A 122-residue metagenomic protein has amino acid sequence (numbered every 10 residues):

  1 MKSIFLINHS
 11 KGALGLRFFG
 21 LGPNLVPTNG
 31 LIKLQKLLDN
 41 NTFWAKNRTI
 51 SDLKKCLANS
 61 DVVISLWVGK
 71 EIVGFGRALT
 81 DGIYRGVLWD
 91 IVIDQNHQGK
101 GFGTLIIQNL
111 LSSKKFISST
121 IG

Functional and structural regions predicted by a protein language model:
M1-R48: Short amphipathic alpha-helix that is part of the acyltransferase structural core
K54, A58-G76: Conserved beta-hairpin
E71, T80-L88, Q98: A conserved beta-turn-beta hairpin within the catalytic core of GNAT-like acetyltransferases that forms part
D94: Residue-level recognition of the GNAT/N-acetyltransferase active site
H97, G101-I106: Conserved acetyl-CoA pyrophosphate-binding loop and the N-cap/start of the following alpha-helix in GNAT-like
I107, S112-G122: Conserved GNAT acetyl-CoA-binding A-motif
